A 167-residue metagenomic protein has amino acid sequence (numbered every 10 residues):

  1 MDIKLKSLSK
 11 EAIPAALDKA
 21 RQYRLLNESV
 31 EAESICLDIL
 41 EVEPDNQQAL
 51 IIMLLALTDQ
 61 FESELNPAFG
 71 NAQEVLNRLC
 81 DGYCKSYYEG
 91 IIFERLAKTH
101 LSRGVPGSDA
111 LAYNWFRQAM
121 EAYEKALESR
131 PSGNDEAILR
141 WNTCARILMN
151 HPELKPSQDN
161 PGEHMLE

Functional and structural regions predicted by a protein language model:
M1-A15, L76-R78, A110: TPR-adjacent "capping" and linker segments in tetratricopeptide-repeat scaffold/adaptor proteins
D2-K4, S9, E128-E167: Terminal, low-structured helical/coil segments at or just beyond the last alpha-helical repeat
L5, I39, V75-L76, A126: Canonical positions in the second alpha-helix
L8, V42, R78, K85 (+2 more regions): Short coil/turn linker motifs that delimit alpha-helical repeat modules in TPR/alpha-solenoid proteins
K10-A15, E43-L57, C80-G104, D135-I147: Amphipathic alpha-helical repeat scaffolds of TPR domains
A12-I35, P106-G107: Alpha-helical segment of the N-proximal tetratricopeptide repeat
L25-F61: N-terminal interaction modules that seed assembly of large macromolecular complexes
L57-D81, Y88-Y123, I147-M165: Short coil/linker segments at helix-helix boundaries
